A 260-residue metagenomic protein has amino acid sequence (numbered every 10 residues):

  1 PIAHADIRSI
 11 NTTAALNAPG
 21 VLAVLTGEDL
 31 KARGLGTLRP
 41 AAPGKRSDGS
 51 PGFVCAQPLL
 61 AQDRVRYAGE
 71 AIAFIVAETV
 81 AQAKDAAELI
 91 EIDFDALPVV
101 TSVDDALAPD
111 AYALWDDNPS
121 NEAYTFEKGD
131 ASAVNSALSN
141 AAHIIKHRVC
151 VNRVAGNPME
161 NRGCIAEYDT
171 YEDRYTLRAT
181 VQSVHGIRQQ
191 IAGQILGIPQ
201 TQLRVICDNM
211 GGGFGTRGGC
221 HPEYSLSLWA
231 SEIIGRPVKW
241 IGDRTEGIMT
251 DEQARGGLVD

Functional and structural regions predicted by a protein language model:
P1-A123, I233: Flexible, low-hydrophobicity surface segments
P1-E28, F74-D93, C164-I234: Alpha-helical support elements that line or immediately flank enzyme active sites and cofactor-binding pockets
S9, L59, P158-R162, G257: Residues that act as N-cap/strand-start positions at coil-to-secondary-structure junctions
L30-G34, G211, G247-I248: Short gly/pro/ser/thr-enriched loop/turn and capping motifs at secondary-structure boundaries
K45-S47, S139-V154, K239-I248: Short Pro/Gly-enriched beta-strand edge/turn motifs at strand-loop
Q57, R64-R66, I75, A155-P158 (+2 more regions): Replace "in large, NTP-powered and nucleic-acid-processing enzymes" with "in large, NTP-powered factors and other
A71, E78-T79, E232-D260: Phosphate/diphosphate-binding loops
Y112-I195: Helix-loop-helix junctions that connect adjacent transmembrane helices in secondary transporters/permeases, recognized
